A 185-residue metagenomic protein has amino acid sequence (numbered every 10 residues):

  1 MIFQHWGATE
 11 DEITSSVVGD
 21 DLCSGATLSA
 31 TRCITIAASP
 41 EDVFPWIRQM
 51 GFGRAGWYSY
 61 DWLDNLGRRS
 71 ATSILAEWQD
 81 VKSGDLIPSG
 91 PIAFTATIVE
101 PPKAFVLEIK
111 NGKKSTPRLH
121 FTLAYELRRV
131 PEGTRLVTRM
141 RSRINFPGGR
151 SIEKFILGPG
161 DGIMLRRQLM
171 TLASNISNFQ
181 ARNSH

Functional and structural regions predicted by a protein language model:
M1-E77, N175-H185: Hydrophobic ligand-binding cavity/cleft-lining segments
I13, G112-S174: Beta-strand/loop substructures that line and gate deep hydrophobic ligand-binding cavities in soluble
C23-G25, G84-I87, S115-R118: Short Gly/Pro-enriched turn/cap motifs at secondary-structure boundaries
S29-T31, G90-I92, R118-A124: Short, surface-exposed coil-to-beta transition loops
A37-E41, T97-K103, E126-R135, A173-A181: A short, structured loop/turn motif at beta-sheet edges
L75-I92: Glycine-centered loop/turn motifs
E77-K82, V99-E108: Short, hydrophobic/aromatic-rich segments at coil-to-beta transitions
I87-F105: Acidic, glycine-rich loop-and-strand cores that form catalytic or ligand-binding grooves in diverse globular domains
